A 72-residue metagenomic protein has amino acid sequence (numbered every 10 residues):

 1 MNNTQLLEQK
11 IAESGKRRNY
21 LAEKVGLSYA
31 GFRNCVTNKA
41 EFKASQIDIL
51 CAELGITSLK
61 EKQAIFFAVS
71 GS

Functional and structural regions predicted by a protein language model:
T4-K24: Short basic helix-loop element that most often maps to the first helix and adjoining turn of HTH DNA-binding modules
Q9, S14-G15, N34, K60-S72: Short, charged recognition helix plus adjacent turn of helix-turn-helix-like nucleic-acid-binding domains
G15, E41-A44: Residue at a beta-strand N-cap/secondary-structure junction
G26-F42: Recognition helix of helix-turn-helix/homeodomain-like DNA-binding domains that insert into the DNA major groove
S45-E61: DNA major-groove recognition helix of helix-turn-helix/homeodomain DNA-binding modules
